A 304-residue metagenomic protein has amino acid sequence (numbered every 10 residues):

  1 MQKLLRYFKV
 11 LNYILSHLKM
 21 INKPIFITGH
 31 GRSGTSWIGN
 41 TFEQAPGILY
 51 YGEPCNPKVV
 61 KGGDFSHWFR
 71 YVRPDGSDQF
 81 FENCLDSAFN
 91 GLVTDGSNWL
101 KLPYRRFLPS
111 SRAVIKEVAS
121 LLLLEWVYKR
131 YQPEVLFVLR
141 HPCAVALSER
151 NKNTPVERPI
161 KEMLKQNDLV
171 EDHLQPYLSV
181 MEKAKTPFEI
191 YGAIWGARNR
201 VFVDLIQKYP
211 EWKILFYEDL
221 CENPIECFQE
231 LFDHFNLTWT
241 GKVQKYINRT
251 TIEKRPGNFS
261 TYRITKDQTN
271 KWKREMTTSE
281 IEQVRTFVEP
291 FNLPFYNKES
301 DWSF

Functional and structural regions predicted by a protein language model:
M1-I25, P159, L169-N199, V203-P210 (+2 more regions): PAPS-dependent sulfotransferases, especially Golgi type II membrane carbohydrate sulfotransferases
M1-L100, N151-V156: PAPS-dependent sulfotransferase catalytic core
I27-G29, V114-K116, F137-L139, I214-Y217: Short beta-strand segments
R32-S33, Q44-A45, C55-P57, A119-L122 (+4 more regions): Short, solvent-exposed loop/turn segments at secondary-structure junctions
G34-G47, V127-R130, E149-K152, I214-W239 (+1 more regions): PAPS/PAP-binding and catalytic site of the sulfotransferase fold
R70-Y71, D75, Q79-E82, N153-E182: Acidic/polar short surface loop at catalytic or gating sites that assists cofactor/ion binding and chemistry
D95-L123: Glycine-rich phosphate-binding loop used to anchor ATP phosphates in small-molecule kinases, encompassing both
K116-E117, V127-N151: Conserved phosphate-donor/acceptor-positioning beta-strand/loop module used by diverse small-molecule
